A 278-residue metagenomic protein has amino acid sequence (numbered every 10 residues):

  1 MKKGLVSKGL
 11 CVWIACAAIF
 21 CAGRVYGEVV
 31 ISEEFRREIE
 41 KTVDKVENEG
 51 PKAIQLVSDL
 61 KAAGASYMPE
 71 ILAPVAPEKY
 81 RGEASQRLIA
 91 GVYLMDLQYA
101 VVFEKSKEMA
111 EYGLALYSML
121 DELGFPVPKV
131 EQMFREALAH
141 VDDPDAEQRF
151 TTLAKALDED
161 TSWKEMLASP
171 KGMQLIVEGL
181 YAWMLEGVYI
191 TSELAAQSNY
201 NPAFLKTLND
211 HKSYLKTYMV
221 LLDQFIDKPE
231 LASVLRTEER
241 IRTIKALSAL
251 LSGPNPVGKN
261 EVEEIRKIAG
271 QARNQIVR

Functional and structural regions predicted by a protein language model:
M1-V6: N-terminal secretory signal peptides that target proteins for export/translocation
C11-F20: Bacterial N-terminal signal peptides
V25-G27: Boundary at the C-terminal end of the N-terminal hydrophobic targeting segment
V29-D143: N-terminal Sec/ER secretory leader and immediately downstream segment of secreted/extracellular precursors
L56, K61-I71, G82, I89 (+2 more regions): Alpha-helical segments in soluble extracytoplasmic regions
L97, V101-E104, L123, V127 (+4 more regions): Secondary-structure edge/capping motif, primarily at the C-terminal ends of alpha-helices and the immediately following
P144-K228: Extended amphipathic alpha-helical interaction segments
L221-R278: A cross-kingdom marker for long, charged
